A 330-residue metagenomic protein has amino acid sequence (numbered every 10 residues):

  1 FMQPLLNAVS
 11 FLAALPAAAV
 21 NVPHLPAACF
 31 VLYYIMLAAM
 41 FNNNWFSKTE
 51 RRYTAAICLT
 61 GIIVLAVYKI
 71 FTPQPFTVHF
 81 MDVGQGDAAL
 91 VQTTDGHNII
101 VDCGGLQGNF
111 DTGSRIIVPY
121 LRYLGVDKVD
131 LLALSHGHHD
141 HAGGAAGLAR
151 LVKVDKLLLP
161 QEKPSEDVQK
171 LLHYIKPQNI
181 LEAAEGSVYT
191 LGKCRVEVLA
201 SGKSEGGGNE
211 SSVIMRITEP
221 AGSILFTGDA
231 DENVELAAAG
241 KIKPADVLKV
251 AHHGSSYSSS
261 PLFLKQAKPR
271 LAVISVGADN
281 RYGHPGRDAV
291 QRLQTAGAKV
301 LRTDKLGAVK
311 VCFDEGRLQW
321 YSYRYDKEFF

Functional and structural regions predicted by a protein language model:
M2-F330: Non-globular, low-confidence helical/coil segments that flank catalytic cores
